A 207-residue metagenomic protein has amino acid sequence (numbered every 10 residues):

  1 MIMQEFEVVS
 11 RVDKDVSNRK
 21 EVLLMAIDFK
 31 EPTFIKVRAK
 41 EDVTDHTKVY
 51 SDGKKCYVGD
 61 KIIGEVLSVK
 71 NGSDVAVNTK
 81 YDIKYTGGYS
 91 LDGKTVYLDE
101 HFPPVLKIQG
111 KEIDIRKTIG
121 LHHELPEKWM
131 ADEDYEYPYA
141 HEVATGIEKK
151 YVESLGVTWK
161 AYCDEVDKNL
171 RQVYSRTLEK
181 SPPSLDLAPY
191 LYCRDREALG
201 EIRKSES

Functional and structural regions predicted by a protein language model:
I2-V43, T47-V58: Intrinsically disordered, low-structural-confidence terminal and linker regions
V22-L24, K117, L121: Generic low-polarity alpha-helical segments
P32, K40-H46, K54, I62-K111 (+2 more regions): Metalloprotease/metallohydrolase-associated module, dominated by Zn2+-dependent proteases
I119-A131: Active-site recognition of the HExxH zinc-binding catalytic motif
